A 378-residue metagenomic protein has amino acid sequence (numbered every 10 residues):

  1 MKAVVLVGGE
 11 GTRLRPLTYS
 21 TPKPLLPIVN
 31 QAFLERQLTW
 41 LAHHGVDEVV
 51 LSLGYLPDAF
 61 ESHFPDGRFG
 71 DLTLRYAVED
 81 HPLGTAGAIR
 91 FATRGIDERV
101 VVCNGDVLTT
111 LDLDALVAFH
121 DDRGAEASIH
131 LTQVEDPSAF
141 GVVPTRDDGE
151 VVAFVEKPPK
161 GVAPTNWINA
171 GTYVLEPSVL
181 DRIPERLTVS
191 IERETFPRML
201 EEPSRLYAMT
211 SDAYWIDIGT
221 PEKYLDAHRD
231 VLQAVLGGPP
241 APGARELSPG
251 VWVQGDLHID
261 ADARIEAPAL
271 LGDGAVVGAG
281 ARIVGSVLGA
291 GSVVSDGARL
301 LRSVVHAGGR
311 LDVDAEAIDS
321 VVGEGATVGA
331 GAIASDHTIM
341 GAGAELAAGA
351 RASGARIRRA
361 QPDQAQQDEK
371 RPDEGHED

Functional and structural regions predicted by a protein language model:
M1-V5, R13, Y19, L26-A115 (+7 more regions): Conserved N-terminal catalytic core of the sugar/cofactor nucleotidyltransferase
L25, V142-T145, F196, A208: A structural signal for short hydrophobic beta-strand segments in well-ordered beta-sheet cores
E35, A86, R90, G280 (+2 more regions): Glycine-rich phosphate-binding loop at the start of an alpha helix
V100-V101, L108, D114-D121, V134-P137 (+1 more regions): Catalytic-core segments of class I nucleotidyltransferases/pyrophosphorylases that form NMP-activated intermediates
R123-Q133: A short, conserved acidic/glycine-rich loop-to-beta-strand motif that forms the donor nucleotide-sugar/metal
L187, E201-S295, R299: Extended, small-residue-rich solenoid/repeat segments and analogous flexible loops that form exposed scaffolds
V287, V293-D378: Glycine-rich hexapeptide-repeat left-handed beta-helix
